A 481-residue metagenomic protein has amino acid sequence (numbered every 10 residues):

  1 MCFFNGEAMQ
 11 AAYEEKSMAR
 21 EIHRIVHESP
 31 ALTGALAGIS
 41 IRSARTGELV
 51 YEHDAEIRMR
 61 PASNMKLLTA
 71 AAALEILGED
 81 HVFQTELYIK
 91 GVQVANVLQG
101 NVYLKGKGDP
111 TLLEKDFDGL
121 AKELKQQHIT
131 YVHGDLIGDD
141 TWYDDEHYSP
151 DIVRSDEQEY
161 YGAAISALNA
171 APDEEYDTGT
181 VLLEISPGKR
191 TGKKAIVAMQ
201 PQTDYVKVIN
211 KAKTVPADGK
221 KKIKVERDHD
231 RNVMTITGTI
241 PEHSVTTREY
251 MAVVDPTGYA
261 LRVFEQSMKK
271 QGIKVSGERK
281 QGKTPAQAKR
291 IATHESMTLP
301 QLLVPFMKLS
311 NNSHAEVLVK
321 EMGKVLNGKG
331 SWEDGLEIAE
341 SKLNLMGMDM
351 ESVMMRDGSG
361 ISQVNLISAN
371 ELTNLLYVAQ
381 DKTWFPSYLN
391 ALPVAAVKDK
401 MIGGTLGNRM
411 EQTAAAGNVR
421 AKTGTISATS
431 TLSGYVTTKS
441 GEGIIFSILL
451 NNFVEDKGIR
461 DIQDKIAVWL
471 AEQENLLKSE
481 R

Functional and structural regions predicted by a protein language model:
M1-S29, G188-K193, M199-Q202, K213 (+2 more regions): N-terminal secretory targeting signals
C2-T46, Y51-R58, D118-Q127: Beta-lactamase-like hydrolase cores
A12-K16, R20, R60-L68, L77-G78 (+10 more regions): Soluble non-cytosolic domains of exported or imported proteins
V26-H27, H81-W332, E337, S341-M346 (+1 more regions): Conserved serine DD-peptidase/penicillin-binding transpeptidase domain and beta-lactam-recognizing active-site
I39-I41, T85-L87, S433: Short beta-strand scaffold segments in enzyme catalytic cores
A44-T46, T239-H243, N311-N312, T438-G441 (+1 more regions): Short connector loops/turns at beta-strand edges and beta->alpha or beta->beta junctions
G47, P61-E79, L136, L168 (+3 more regions): Active-site SXXK
V50-E52, L113, V319, G323-R481: Small-residue-rich helix-loop
